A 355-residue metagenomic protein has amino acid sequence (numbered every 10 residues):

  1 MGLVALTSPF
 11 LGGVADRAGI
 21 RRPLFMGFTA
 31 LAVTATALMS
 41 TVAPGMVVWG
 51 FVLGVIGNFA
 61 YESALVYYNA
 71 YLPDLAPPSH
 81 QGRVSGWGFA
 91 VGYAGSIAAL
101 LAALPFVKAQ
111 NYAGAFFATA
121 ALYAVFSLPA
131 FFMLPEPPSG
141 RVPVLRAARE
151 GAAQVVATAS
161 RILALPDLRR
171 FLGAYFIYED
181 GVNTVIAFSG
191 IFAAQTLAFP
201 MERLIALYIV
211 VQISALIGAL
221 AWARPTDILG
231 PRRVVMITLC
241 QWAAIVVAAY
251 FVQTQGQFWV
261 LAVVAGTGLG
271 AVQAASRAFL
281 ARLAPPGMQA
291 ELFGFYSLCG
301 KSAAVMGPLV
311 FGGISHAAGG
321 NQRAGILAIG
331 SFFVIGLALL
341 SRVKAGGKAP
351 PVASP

Functional and structural regions predicted by a protein language model:
L6-I20, I217-P231, S315: Helix-to-loop junctions at the C-terminal end of transmembrane segments in multipass secondary transporters
P23-L38, R233-A248: Structural signature of the two symmetry-related core transmembrane helices
A35, M46-A64, Q257-A271: Hydrophobic core of transmembrane alpha-helices in multi-pass small-molecule transporters, especially MFS/SLC-type
G82-A103, S297-G307: Glycine-rich segments within core transmembrane alpha-helices of 12-TM secondary carriers
P105-A121, G313-F333: A membrane-interface helix-boundary motif in multi-pass transporters
V125-M133, L327-P355: Multi-pass alpha-helical transporter architecture, strongest for 12-TM Major Facilitator/SLC carriers used
P137-G173: Juxtamembrane intracellular "pre-TM" segments in multi-pass secondary transporters
A187-L204: Short amphipathic helix-loop junctions that connect adjacent transmembrane helices in Major Facilitator Superfamily/SLC
